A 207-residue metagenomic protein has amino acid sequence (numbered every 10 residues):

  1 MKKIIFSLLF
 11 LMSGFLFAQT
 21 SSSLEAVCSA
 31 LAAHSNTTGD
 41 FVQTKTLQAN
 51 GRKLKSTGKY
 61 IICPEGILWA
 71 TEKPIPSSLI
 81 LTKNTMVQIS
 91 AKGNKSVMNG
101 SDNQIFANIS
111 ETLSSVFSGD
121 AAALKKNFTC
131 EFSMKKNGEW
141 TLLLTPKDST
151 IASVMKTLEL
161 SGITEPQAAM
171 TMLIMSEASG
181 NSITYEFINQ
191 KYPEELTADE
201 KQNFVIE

Functional and structural regions predicted by a protein language model:
I4-S13: Sec-dependent N-terminal signal peptides
G14-A18: Sec/Tat signal peptide C-region and signal peptidase I cleavage site
S22-S23, A30-A33, T38-D40, K45-L47 (+3 more regions): Flexible, processing/modification-adjacent segments and terminal tails in exported/periplasmic/extracellular proteins
T37-Q43, S56-Y60, I67-W69: One face of beta-strands
F41, I67-T71, M86-I89, L142-L144 (+1 more regions): Short hydrophobic/aromatic-rich beta-strand segments that constitute the beta-sheet cores of beta-sandwich/beta-barrel
L54-T57, P74-I75, T82, S153-T157 (+1 more regions): Short, surface-exposed coil-to-beta transition loops
K59-E111, G180-T184: An acidic-aromatic
A121, K125-E207: Gly/Pro-enriched, hydrophobic low-complexity segments that function as extracytoplasmic propeptides/linkers
